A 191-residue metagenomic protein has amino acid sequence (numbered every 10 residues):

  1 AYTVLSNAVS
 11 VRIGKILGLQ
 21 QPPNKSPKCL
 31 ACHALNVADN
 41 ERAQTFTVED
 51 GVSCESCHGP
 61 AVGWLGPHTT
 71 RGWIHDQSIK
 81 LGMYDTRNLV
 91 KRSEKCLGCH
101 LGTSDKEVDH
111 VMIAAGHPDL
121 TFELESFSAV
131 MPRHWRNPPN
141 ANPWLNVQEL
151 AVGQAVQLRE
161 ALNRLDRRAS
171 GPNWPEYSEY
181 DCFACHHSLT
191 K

Functional and structural regions predicted by a protein language model:
A1-I16, A38-S56, P60-K191: Primarily the internal scaffold of c-type cytochrome electron-transfer domains, especially repeated/multiheme c-type
Q20-H33: Hydrophobic alpha-helical transmembrane segments
